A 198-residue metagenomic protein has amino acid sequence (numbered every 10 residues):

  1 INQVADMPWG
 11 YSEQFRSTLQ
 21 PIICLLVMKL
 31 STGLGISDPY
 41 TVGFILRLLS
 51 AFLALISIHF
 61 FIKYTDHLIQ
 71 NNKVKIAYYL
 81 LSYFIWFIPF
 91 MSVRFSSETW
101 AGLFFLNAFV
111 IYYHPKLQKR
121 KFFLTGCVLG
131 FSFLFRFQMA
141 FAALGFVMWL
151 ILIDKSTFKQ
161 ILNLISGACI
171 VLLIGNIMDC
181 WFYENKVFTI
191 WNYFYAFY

Functional and structural regions predicted by a protein language model:
S12-S37, T99: Short hydrophobic/aromatic helix or loop-helix immediately within or flanking a transmembrane segment in polytopic
F44, L48-K73, N107: Transmembrane-helix motifs of polytopic, lipid-linked glycan transferases
I69, A108-F122: Membrane-interface transmembrane helices that cradle and orient dolichyl/undecaprenyl
K75-F87, G102-L103: Membrane-embedded helix bundles of polyisoprenyl
W86-S92, I111, K121-F137, A143-V147: Membrane-interface alpha helices of multi-pass inner-membrane proteins
F90-A101: Short acidic/glycine- and proline-prone juxtamembrane loop motifs at membrane-interface regions of multi-pass membrane
A140-Y198: Membrane-lumen/periplasm interface segments of specific transmembrane helices in polyprenyl phosphate-linked
